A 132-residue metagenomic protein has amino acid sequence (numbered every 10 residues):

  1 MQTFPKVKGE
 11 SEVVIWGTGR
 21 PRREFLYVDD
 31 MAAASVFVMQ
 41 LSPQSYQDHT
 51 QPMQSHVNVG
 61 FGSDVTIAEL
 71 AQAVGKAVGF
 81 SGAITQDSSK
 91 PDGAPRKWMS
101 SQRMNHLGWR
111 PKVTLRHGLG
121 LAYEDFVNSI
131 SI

Functional and structural regions predicted by a protein language model:
Q2-I132: C-terminal substrate-binding subdomain of Rossmann-fold SDR/epimerase-dehydratase oxidoreductases
